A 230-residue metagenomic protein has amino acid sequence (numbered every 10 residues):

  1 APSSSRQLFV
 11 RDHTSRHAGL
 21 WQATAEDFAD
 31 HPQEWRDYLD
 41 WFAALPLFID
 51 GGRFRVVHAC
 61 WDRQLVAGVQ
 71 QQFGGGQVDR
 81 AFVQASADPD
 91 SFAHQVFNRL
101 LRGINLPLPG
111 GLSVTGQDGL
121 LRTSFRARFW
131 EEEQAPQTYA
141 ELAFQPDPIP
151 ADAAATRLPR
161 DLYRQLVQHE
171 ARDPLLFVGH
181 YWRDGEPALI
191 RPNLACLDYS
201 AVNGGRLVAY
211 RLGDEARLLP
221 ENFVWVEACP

Functional and structural regions predicted by a protein language model:
A1-L106: Active-site neighborhood of divalent metal-dependent phosphoester bond hydrolases
E34-D37, L45, Y163-Q165, R183 (+1 more regions): Intrinsically disordered, low-complexity boundary segments flanking structured domains
L45, D50-G51, Q64, Q145-D147 (+3 more regions): Surface-exposed loop/turn and secondary-structure junction residues enriched for glycine/proline
R63, R217, W225-V226: Short, surface-exposed beta-strand-loop junctions and turns on beta-sheet-rich folds
Q70-D79, V167-L219: Conserved beta-sheet core of the metallophosphoesterase superfamily
D90-G185: Alpha/beta-hydrolase fold catalytic core
P187, E221-C229: Anionic ligand-binding catalytic core segments
